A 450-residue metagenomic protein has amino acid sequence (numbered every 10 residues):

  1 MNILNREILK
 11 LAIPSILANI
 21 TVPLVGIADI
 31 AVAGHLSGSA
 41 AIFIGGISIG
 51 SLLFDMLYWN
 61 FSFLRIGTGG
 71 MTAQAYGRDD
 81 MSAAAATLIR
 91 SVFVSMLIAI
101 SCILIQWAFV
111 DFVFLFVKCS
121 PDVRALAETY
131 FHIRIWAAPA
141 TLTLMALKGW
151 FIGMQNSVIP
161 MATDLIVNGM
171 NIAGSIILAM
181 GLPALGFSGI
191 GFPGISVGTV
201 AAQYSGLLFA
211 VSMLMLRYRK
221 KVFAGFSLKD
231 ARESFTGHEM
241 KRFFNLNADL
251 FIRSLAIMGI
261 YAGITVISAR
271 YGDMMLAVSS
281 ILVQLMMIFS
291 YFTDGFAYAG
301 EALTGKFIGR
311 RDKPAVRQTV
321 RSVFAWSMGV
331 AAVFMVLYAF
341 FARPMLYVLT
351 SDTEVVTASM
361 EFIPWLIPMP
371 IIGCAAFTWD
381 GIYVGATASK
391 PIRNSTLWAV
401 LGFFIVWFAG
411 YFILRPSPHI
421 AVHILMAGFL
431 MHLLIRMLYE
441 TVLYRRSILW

Functional and structural regions predicted by a protein language model:
M1-S15, T72-P139, G181-A248, T304-M369 (+1 more regions): Short alpha-helical transmembrane segments in multi-pass integral membrane proteins
I16-I66, G70, R134-T141, K241-K306 (+3 more regions): Transmembrane helix-bundle signature of multi-pass secondary active exporters and lipid flippases
V22, G26, I30, G34 (+12 more regions): Juxtamembrane/transmembrane-helix interface segments of polytopic membrane transporters
L24-I27, H35, A41, A75-R78 (+7 more regions): Helix-loop interface residues and adjacent transmembrane-helix termini in multi-pass membrane transporters, primarily
D29, T68, F109-V110, L147 (+12 more regions): Hydrophobic/aromatic residues in alpha-helical transmembrane segments
I44-L104, T141-P160, V278-A342, C374-T387 (+1 more regions): Small-residue-rich hydrophobic transmembrane alpha-helices
F54, P121, A125, A138-A140 (+2 more regions): Membrane-embedded alpha-helical bundles of multi-pass transporters/translocases, especially carrier/permease families
S62, I133-G153, P160-N168, I195-V211 (+4 more regions): Short runs within selected transmembrane alpha-helices of multi-pass transporters and secretion channels
